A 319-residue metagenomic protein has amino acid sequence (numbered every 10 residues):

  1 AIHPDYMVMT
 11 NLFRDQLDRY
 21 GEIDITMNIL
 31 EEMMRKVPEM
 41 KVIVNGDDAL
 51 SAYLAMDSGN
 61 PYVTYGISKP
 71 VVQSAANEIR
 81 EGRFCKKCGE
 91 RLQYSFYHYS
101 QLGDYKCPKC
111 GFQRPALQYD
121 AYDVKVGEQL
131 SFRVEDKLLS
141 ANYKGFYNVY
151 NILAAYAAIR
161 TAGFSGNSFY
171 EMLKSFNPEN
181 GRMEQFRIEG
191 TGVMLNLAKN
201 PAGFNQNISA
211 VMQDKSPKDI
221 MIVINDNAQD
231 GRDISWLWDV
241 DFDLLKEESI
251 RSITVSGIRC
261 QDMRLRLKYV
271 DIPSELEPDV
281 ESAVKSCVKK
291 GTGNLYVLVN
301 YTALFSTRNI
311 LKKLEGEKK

Functional and structural regions predicted by a protein language model:
A1-S95: Flexible active-site lid/hinge loop adjacent to a nucleotide/diphosphate and Mg2+-phosphate binding pocket
I2-R14, L102-A116, Y143-K174: A conserved, hydrophobic alpha-helical segment in the catalytic core of large ATP/adenylate-utilizing enzymes
T10, I43, N151, A155 (+2 more regions): Residue-level signal for inorganic ion chemistry
A49-Y53, V71-Q73, A228-R232, R259-L265 (+1 more regions): Short, charged/polar "capping" segments at the starts of alpha-helices and the immediately preceding loops
S68-S131, N142: Cys/His-rich short segments
F112, K125-G127, A158-A198: Gly/charged, well-structured mid-domain segments that form the phosphate/adenylate-handling core of ATP-dependent
L197-L276, L314-K318: Active-site beta-alpha connecting loops in nucleotide-dependent enzymes
V297-K319: Glycine/aspartate-rich loop-and-adjacent alpha/beta segment that forms the canonical ThDP
